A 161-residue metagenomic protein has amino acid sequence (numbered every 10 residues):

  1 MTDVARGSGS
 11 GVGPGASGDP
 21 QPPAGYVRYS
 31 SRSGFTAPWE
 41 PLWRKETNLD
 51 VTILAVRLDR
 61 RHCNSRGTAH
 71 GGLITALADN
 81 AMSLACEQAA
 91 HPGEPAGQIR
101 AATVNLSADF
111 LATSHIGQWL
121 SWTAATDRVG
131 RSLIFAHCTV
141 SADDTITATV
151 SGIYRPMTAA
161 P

Functional and structural regions predicted by a protein language model:
M1-P161: Terminal targeting signals and extreme-terminal segments of soluble enzymes
